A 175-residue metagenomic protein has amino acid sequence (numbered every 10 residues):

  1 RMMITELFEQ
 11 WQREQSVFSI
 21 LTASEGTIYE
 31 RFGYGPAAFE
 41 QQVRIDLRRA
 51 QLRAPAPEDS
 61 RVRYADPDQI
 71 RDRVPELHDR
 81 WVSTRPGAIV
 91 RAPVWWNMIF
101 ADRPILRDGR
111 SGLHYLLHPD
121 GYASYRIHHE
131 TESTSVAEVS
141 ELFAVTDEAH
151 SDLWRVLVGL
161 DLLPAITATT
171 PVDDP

Functional and structural regions predicted by a protein language model:
M2-V17, D152-P164: Conserved acyl-CoA
E6, Q10-E14, T22, F32 (+1 more regions): Mid-sequence acidic-hydrophobic segments that form the walls of catalytic/ligand-binding cavities or oligomerization
R13-V17, T22-Q42, D173-P175: Conserved active-site alpha-helix within GNAT-family acetyltransferase domains
S24, A37-F39, R48, Y125-H128 (+1 more regions): Generic beta-structure capping elements
I28, Q41-R44, A50, E132 (+1 more regions): A broad, structure-centric signal for solvent-exposed, well-ordered loop/edge residues that line or flank functional
P36-D66: Flexible glycine-/small-residue-enriched beta->alpha junction loops that bind anionic phosphate/pyrophosphate groups
A54-P175: Intrinsically disordered, low-complexity, positively biased terminal segments
